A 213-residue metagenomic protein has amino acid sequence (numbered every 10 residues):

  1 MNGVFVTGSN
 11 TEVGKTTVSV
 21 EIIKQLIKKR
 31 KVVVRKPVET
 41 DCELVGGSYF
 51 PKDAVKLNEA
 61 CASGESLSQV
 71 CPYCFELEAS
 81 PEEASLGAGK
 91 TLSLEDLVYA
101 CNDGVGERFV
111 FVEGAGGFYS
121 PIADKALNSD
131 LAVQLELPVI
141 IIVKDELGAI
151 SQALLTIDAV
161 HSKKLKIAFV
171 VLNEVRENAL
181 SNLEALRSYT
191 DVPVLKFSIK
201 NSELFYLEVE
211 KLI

Functional and structural regions predicted by a protein language model:
M1-F5, K31: Extreme N-terminal starter segment of soluble prokaryotic enzymes
F5-S19: Glycine-rich phosphate-binding P-loop
T17-G89: N-terminal phosphate/diphosphate-binding loop that engages ATP/GTP or pyrophosphate donors across diverse enzyme folds
K36, P72, N173, V192-N201: Beta-strand->loop->alpha-helix junctions that form or flank phosphate-binding loops in nucleotide-handling enzymes
V45-G46, P81-S85, P121-A123, Q152 (+2 more regions): Short, well-ordered secondary-structure micro-motifs
E78-I122, S129: Phosphate-binding/switch loop-helix module in NTP-utilizing enzymes
L97-V105, F109-F111, G116, H161 (+1 more regions): C-terminal accessory "lid"/substrate-recognition subdomains
G114-K196: Conserved catalytic-core segment of NTP-binding enzymes
